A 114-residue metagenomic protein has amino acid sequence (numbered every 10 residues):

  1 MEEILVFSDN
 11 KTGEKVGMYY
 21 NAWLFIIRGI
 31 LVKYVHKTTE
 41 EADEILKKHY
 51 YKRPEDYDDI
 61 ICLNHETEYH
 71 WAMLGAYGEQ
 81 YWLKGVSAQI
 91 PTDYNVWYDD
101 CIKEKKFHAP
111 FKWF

Functional and structural regions predicted by a protein language model:
M1-F114: C-terminal alpha-helical interaction appendages
